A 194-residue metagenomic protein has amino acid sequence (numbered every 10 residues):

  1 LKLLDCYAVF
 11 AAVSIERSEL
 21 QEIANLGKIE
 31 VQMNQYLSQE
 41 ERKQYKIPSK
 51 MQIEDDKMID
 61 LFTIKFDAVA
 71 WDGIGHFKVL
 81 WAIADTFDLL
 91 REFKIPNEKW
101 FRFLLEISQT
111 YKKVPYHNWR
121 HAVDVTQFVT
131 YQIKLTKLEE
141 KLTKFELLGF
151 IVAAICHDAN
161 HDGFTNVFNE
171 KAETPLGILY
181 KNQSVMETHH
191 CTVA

Functional and structural regions predicted by a protein language model:
L1-E16, L26: Amphipathic alpha-helical "output/dimerization" segments
K2-D5, V9, I74, K78 (+5 more regions): Amphipathic alpha-helical interface elements that mediate macromolecular binding in regulatory proteins
E19-E30, E92, K137, K141 (+1 more regions): Structured alpha-helical bundle/scaffold domains in large eukaryotic membrane-trafficking regulators
L20-D56: Signal-transducing coiled-coil/dimerization helices and immediately adjacent hinge/linker segments that couple sensory
K28, E54-T63, W81-A84, K99-T110 (+2 more regions): Surface-exposed beta-strand-to-loop junctions that form interaction patches on eukaryotic regulatory domains
F66-R91, Y111-G149, D162: Alpha-helical phosphate/pyrophosphate-handling elements in metalloenzyme active cores
L90-W100: Reverse-transcriptase-like RNA-dependent polymerase core
E146-A194: Divalent metal-dependent catalytic cores for phosphoryl transfer on phosphate-bearing substrates
